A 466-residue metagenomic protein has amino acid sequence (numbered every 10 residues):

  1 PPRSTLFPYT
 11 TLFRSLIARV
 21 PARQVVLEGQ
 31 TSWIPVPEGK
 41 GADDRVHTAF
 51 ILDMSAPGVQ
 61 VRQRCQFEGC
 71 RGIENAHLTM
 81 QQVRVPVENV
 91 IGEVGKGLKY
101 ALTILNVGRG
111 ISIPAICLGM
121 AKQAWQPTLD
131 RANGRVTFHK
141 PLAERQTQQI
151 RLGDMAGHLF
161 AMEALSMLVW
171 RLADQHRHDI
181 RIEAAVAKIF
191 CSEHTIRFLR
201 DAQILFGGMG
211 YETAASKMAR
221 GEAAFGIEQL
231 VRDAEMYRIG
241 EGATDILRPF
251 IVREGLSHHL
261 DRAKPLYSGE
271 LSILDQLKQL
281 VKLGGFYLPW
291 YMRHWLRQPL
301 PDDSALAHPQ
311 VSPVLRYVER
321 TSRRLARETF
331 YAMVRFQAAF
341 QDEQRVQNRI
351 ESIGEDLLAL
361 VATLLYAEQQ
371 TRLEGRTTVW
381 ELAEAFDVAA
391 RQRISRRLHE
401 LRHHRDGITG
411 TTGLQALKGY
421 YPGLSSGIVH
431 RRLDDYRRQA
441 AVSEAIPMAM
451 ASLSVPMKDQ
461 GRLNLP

Functional and structural regions predicted by a protein language model:
P1-L12: Short, small-residue-biased leader/transition segments that mark boundaries at the very start of proteins
F13, A101, P114-T128, A132-I227 (+1 more regions): Extended, hydrophobic alpha-helical segments in both membrane/secreted and soluble proteins
F13-V61: A short core secondary-structure module
Q60-L159, E235-G240, R253-L256, S268-E355: Glycine-rich beta->alpha junctions and the first turn(s) of the following alpha-helix
G119, I150-A156, F160, A185 (+9 more regions): Generic structural signal for well-ordered, non-transmembrane alpha-helical segments in soluble/cytosolic regions
L159-S192, Q203-T213, Q337, A359-R391 (+2 more regions): C-terminal helix-coil-helix/basic helical segment that borders enzyme active sites and/or dimer interfaces and provides
M209-A307, D406-P466: Glycine-rich phosphate/cofactor-binding loops in nucleotide/flavin-utilizing enzymes
A243-L260, Q347-L365, T371-E374, V379: C-terminal catalytic subdomain
